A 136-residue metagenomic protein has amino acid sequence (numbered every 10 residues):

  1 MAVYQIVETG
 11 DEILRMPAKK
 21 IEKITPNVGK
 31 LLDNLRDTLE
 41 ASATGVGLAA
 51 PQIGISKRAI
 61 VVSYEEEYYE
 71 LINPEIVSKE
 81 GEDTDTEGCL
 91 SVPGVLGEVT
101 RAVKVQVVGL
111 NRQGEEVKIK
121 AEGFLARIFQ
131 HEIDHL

Functional and structural regions predicted by a protein language model:
M1-L136: Positively charged
